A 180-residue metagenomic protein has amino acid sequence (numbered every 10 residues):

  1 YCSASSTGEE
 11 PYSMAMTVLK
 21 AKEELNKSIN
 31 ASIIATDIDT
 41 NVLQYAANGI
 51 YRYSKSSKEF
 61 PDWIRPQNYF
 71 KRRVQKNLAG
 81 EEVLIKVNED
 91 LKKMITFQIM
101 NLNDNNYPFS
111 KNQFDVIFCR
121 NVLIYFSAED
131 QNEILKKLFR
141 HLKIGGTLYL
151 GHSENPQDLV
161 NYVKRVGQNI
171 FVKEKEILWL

Functional and structural regions predicted by a protein language model:
S3, E24, I29-F114, F118 (+3 more regions): Extended basic-aromatic, gly/pro-enriched interface segments that bind polyanionic ligands
S5-T7, H152: Ser/Thr-glycine-rich phosphate-binding loops at phosphate-binding pockets of nucleotides, nucleotide cofactors
T7-N26: Conserved SAM-binding loop of SAM-dependent methyltransferases across substrates and taxa, primarily the Class I
V116, P156-L180: Core SAM-dependent methyltransferase catalytic element
N132-I144: A short glycine-rich, Lys/Arg-flanked "PGG" loop and its adjoining helix->strand segment in the class I
I144-H152: Conserved beta-strand signature within the Rossmann-like core of class I S-adenosyl-L-methionine
